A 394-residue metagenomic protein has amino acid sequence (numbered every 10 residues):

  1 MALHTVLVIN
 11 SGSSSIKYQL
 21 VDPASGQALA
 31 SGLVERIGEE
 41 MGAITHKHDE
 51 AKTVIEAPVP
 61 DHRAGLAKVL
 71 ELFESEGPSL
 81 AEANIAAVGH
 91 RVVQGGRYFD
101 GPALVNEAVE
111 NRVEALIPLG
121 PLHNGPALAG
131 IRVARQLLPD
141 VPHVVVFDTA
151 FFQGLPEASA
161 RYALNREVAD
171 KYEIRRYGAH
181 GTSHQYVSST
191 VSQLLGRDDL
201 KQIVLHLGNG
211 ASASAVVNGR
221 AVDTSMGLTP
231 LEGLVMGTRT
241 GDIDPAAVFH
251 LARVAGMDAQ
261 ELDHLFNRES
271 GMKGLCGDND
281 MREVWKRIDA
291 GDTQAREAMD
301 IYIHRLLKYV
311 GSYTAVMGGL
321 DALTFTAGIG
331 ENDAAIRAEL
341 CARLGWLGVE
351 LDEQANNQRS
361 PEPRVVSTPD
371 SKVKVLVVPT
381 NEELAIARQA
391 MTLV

Functional and structural regions predicted by a protein language model:
V6, S15-V59, G227: Short glycine-rich, Thr/Ser-proximal phosphate-binding strand/loop in the N-terminal lobe of ATP-dependent enzymes
G12, H90-G95, L207-N209, L320-N332: Glycine-rich beta-strand-to-loop/alpha-helix junction loops that act as flexible
E71-A86, V191-G196, V310-D321: Phosphate/pyrophosphate-binding loops at sites that engage ATP/ADP/AMP, CoA/4′-phosphopantetheine, polyphosphate
F73-H123, V144, A150-S159: Short beta-strand-loop/turn "lid" adjacent to the catalytic site in phosphate-handling enzymes
F151-V254: Glycine-rich phosphate-binding loop of actin/hexokinase-like ATP-binding domains
V217, D223-A255, H264, A327-Q358: Catalytic phosphate/nucleotide-handling subdomain of diverse soluble enzymes
A255-A298: A mobile "lid/hinge" subdomain adjacent to the ATP/sugar-phosphate binding pocket shared across diverse ATP-dependent
R296, D300-V316, G330-V394: Internal helix-turn-beta structural module
